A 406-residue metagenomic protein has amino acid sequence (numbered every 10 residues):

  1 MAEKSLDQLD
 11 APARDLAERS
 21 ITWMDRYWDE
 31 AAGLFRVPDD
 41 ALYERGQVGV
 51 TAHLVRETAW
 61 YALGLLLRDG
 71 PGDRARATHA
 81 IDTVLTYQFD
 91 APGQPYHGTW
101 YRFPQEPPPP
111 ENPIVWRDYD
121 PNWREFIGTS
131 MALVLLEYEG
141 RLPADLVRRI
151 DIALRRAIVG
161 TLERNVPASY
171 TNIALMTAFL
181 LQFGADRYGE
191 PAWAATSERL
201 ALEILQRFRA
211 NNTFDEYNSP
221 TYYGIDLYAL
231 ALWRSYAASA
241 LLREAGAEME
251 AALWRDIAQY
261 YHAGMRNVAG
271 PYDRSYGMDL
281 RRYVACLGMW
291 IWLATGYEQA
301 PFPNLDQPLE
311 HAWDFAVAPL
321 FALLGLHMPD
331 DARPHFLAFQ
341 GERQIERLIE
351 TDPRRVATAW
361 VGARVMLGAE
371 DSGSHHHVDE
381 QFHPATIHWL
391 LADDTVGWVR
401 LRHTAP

Functional and structural regions predicted by a protein language model:
A2-F126, S130-E139, V147-L162, Q299-P406: Ser/Thr/Asn(+Pro)-rich, low-complexity disordered segments
L133, R148-A338: Extracellular polysaccharide-recognition and catalytic grooves
